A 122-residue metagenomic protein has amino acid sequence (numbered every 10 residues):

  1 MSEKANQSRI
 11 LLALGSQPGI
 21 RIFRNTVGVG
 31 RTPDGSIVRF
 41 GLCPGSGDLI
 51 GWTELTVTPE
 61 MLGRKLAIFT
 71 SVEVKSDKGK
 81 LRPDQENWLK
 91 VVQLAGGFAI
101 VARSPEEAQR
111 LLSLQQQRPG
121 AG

Functional and structural regions predicted by a protein language model:
M1-G122: Catalytic phosphate/metal-binding cores of nucleic-acid and nucleotide-processing enzymes, i.e., regions that mediate
